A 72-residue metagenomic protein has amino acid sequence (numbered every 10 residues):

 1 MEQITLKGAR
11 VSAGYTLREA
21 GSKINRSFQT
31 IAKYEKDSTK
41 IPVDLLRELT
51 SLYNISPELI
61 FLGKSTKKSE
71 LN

Functional and structural regions predicted by a protein language model:
I4-K23: Short basic helix-loop element that most often maps to the first helix and adjoining turn of HTH DNA-binding modules
L6, A20-G21, I31-Y34, I60: Conserved hydrophobic/aromatic packing and binding residues within compact polymer-binding modules
L6, L17, F28, V43-L46: Helix-turn-helix DNA-binding elements, focusing on the entry/boundary residues of the two helices that contact DNA
A9-S12, L59-N72: Short, charged recognition helix plus adjacent turn of helix-turn-helix-like nucleic-acid-binding domains
N25, D44-L59: DNA major-groove recognition helix of helix-turn-helix/homeodomain DNA-binding modules
N25-K40: Recognition helix of helix-turn-helix/homeodomain-like DNA-binding domains that insert into the DNA major groove
K33, D37, E48, T66: Alpha-helical DNA-recognition elements
